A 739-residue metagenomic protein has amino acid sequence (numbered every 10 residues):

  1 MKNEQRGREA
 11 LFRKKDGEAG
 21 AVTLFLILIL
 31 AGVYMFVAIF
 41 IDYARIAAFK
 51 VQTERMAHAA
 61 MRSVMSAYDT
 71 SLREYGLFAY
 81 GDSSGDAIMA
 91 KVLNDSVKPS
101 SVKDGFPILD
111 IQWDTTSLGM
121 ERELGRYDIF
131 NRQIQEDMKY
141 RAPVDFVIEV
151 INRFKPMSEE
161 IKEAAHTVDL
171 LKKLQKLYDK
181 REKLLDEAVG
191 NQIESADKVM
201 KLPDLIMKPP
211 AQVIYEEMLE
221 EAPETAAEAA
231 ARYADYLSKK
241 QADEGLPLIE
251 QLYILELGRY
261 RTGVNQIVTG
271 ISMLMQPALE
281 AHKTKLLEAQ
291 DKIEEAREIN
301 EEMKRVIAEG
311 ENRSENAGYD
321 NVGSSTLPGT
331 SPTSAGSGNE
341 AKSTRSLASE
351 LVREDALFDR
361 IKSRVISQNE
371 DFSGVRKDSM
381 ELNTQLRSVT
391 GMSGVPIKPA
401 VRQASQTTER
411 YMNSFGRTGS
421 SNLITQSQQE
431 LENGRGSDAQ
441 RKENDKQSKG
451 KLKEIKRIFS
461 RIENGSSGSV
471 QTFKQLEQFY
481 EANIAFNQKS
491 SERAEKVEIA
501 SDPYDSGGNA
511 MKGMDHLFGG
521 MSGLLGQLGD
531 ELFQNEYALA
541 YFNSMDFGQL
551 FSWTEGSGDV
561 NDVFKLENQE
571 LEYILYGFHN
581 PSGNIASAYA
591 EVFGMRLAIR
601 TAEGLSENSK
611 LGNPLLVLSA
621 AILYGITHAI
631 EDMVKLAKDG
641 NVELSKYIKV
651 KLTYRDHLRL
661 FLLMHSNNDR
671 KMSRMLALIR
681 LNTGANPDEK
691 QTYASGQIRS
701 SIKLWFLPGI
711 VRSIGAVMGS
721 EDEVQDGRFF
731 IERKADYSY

Functional and structural regions predicted by a protein language model:
K2-A90: Alpha-helical assembly-interface signal, strongest on the long, hydrophobic N-terminal helix that forms
T70-S71, L77-Y739: Long, compositionally biased low-complexity segments
